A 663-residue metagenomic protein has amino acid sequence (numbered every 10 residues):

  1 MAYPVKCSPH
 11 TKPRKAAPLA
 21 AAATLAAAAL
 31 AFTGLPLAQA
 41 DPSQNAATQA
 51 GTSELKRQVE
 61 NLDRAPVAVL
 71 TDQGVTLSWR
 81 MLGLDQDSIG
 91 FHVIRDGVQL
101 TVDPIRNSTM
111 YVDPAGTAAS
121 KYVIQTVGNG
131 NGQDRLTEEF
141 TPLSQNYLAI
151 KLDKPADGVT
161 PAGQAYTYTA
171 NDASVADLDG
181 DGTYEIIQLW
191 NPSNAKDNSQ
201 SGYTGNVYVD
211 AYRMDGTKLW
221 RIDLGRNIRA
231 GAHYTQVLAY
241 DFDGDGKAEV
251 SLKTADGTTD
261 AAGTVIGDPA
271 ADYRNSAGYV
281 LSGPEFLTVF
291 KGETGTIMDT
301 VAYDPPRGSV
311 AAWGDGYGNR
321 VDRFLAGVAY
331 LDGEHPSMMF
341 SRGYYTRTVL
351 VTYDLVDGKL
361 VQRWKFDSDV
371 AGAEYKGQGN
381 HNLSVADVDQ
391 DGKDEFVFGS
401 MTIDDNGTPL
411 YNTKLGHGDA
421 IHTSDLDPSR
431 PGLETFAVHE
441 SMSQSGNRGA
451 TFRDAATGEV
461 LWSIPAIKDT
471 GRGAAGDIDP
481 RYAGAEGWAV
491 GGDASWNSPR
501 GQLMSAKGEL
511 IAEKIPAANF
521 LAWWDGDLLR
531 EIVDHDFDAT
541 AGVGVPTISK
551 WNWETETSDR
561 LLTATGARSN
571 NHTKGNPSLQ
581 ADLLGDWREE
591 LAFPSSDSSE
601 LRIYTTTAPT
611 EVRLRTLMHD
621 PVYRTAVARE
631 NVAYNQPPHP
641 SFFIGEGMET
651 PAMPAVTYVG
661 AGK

Functional and structural regions predicted by a protein language model:
M1-D41: Secretory targeting and sorting signals
D41, V75-L77: Non-catalytic N-terminal targeting/anchoring module and adjacent flexible stem/linker that precedes the structured
P42-Q49: Long, low-complexity intrinsically disordered segments that are proline/alanine-rich with interleaved serine/threonine
Q49-A65, G74, M81-Q86, V102-K663: Beta-propeller-forming repeat regions
T71: Short, surface-exposed binding/anchoring microloops in extracellular/periplasmic proteins
L82-D96: Solvent-exposed loop/turn segments flanking beta-strands in beta-repeat/beta-sandwich domains
Q99: Short, glycine- and charge-enriched coil/turn segments that flank and shape catalytic ligand pockets
